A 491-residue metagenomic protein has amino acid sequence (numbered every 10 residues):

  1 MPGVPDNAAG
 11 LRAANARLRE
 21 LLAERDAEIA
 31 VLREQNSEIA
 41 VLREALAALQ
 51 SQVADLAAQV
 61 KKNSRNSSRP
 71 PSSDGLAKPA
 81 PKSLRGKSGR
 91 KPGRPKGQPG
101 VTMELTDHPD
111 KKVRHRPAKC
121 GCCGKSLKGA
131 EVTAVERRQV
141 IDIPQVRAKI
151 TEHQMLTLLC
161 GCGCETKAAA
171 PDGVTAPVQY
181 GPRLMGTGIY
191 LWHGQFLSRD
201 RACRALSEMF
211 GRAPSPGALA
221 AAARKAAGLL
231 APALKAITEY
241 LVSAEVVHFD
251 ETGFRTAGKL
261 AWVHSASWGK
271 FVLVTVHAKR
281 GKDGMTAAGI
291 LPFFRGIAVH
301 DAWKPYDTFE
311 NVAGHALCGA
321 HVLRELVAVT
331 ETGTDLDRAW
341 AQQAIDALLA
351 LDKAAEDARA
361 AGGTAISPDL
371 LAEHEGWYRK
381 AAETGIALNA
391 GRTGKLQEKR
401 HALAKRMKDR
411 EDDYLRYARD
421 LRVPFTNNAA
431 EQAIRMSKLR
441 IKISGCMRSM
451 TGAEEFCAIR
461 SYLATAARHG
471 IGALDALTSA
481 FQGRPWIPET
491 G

Functional and structural regions predicted by a protein language model:
M1-Q179, F249, H300: Short, flexible loop/hinge motifs at secondary-structure junctions
P2, A23, A54, P95 (+4 more regions): Catalytic center-proximal scaffold of phosphoryl-transfer enzymes
